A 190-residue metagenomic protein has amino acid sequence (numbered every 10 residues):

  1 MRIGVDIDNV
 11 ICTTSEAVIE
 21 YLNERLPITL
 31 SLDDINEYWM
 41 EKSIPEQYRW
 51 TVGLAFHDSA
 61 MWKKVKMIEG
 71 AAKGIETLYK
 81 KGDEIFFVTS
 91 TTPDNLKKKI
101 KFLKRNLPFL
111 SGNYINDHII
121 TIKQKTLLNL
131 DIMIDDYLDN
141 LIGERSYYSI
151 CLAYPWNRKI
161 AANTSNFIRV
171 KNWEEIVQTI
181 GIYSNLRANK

Functional and structural regions predicted by a protein language model:
M1-T51: Active-site neighborhood of HAD-like aspartate-dependent phosphohydrolases
S43-D58, D83-I85: Short, basic/glycine-rich phosphate-binding loops at helix/coil junctions that contact nucleotide phosphates
M61-K66, F109-N113: Short, flexible loop segments at the rims of nucleotide/cofactor-binding pockets, characterized by
W62-K63, A71-L103: Substrate-recognition element of Asp-dependent hydrolases with the DxDx(T/V) motif
V88-I142: Substrate-recognition "cap/lid" segment bordering the active-site pocket of phosphatases
I119-I122, N166-E175: Short acidic-hydrophobic, aromatic-tinged amphipathic segments that line or gate anion-handling sites
K125-T126, E175-R187: Short amphipathic alpha-helix with an adjacent loop that forms part of the alpha/beta core around
I132-K171: Acidic, Mg2+-coordinating phosphoryl-transfer loop and its flanking beta/alpha structural elements, shared across
